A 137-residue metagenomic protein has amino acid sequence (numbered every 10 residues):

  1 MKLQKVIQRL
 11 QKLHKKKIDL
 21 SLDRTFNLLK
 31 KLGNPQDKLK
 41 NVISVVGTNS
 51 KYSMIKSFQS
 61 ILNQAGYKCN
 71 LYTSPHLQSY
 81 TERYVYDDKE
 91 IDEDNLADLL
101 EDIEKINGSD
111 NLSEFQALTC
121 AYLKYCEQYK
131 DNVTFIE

Functional and structural regions predicted by a protein language model:
M1-G47, M54, S60-Y67, Y72 (+1 more regions): Short functional linear segments
L22, L29-K30, P35-L39, Q64-E137: ATP-dependent carboxylate-amine ligase catalytic core
K51-I55, Q78-T81: Short active-site-adjacent helix-start/loop capping segments
